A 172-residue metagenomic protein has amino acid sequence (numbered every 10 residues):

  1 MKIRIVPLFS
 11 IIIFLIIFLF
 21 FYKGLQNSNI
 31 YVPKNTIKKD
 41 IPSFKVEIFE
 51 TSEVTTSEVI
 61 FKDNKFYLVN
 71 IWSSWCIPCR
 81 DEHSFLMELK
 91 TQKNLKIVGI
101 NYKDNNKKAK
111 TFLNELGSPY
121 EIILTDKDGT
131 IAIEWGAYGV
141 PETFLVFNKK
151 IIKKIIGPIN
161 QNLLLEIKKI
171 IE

Functional and structural regions predicted by a protein language model:
M1-E47: N-terminal targeting signals for export/organelle localization
M1-P7, S28-Y31, E58-I60, T91-Q92 (+1 more regions): Short, Lys/Arg-enriched, disordered terminal segments
D40, K65-Y67, I71-W75, G139: Short pre-active-site segment immediately N-terminal to redox-active cysteine/selenocysteine motifs in thiol-based
K45-Y67: A short beta-strand-turn-helix
L68-V69, I97, T143: Hydrophobic beta-strand anchors of alpha/beta hydrolase catalytic cores
I71-E88: Conserved redox-active cysteine motifs that mediate thiol-disulfide chemistry, especially di-cysteine Cys-X(1-2)-Cys
T91, K96-D128: Conserved segment of the thioredoxin-like fold in thiol-based oxidoreductases
N114-P119, D126-E172: Thiol/disulfide oxidoreductase modules built on the thioredoxin-like
